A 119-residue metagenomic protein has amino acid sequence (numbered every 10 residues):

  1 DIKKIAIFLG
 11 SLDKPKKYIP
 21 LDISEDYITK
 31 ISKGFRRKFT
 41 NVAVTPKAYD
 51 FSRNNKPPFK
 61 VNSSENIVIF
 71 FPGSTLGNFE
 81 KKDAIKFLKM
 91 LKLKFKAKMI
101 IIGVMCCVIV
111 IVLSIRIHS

Functional and structural regions predicted by a protein language model:
D1-N54: Class I SAM-dependent methyltransferase SAM/SAH-binding core
D13, F79-E80, F95-K96: Helix-to-beta-strand junctions that scaffold the AdoMet/dcAdoMet cofactor pocket in Class I SAM-dependent enzymes
P20, P46, I69-F71, I102: Structural beta-sheet core signal
I23-D26, Y49-N54, G73-G77, A84 (+1 more regions): Short acidic/polar capping segments at secondary-structure boundaries
N55-S64: Short amphipathic alpha-helix with an adjacent loop that forms part of the alpha/beta core around
S64-K92: A short SAM/SAH-binding and catalytic strip from SAM-dependent methyltransferases
L88-I109: Conserved beta-strand signature within the Rossmann-like core of class I S-adenosyl-L-methionine
C107-S119: SAM-dependent methyltransferase
